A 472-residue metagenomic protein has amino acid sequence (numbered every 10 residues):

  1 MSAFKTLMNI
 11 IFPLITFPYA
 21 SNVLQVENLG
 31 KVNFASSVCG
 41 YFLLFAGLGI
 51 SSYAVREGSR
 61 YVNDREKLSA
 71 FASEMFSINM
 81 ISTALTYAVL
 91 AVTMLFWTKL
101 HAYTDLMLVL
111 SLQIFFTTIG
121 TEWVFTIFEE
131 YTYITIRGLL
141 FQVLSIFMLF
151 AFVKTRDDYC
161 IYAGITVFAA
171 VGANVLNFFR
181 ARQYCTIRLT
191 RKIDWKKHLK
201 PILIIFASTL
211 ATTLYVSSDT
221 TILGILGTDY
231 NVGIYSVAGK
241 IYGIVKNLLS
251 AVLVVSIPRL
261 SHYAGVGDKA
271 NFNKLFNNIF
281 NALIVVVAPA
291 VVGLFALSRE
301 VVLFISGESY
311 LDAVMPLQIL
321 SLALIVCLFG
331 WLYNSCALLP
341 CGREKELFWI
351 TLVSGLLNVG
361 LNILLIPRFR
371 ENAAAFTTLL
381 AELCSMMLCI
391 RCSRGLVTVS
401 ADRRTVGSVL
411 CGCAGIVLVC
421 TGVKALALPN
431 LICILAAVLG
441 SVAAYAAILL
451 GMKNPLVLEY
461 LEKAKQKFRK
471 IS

Functional and structural regions predicted by a protein language model:
M1-S52, Y87, I146, T166 (+1 more regions): Signature of the first transmembrane helix
F17-P18, G47-N63, A238, Y242-F280 (+2 more regions): Helix-loop junctions and terminal segments of transmembrane helices in multi-pass membrane transport/translocation
Y19, G30-G47, I204, D219-T221 (+5 more regions): Alpha-helical transmembrane segments of polytopic membrane transporters and translocases
S21-L29, L95-F96, L100-T104, F128-T132 (+5 more regions): Membrane-interface helix-loop junctions in multi-pass transport and translocation proteins
V26, M94-L110, L294-V326: Interfacial segments at transmembrane-helix termini and the short loops linking adjacent helices
T104, F115-G138, L322-V353: Membrane-interface junctions at transmembrane-helix termini in multi-pass inner-membrane proteins
T135, Y159-T166, G172-V216, T221 (+5 more regions): Interhelical loop/hinge segments that connect adjacent transmembrane helices in multipass membrane
G422-S472: Membrane-proximal transmembrane or re-entrant/amphipathic helices at the cytosolic face
